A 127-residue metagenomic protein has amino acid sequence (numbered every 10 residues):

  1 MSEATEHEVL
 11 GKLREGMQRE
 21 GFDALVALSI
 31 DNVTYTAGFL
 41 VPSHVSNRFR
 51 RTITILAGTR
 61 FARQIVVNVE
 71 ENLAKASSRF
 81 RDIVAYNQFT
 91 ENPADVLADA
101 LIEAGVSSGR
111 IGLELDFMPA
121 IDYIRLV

Functional and structural regions predicted by a protein language model:
M1-V127: A composition/biophysics-driven feature that prefers long, compositionally simple stretches
